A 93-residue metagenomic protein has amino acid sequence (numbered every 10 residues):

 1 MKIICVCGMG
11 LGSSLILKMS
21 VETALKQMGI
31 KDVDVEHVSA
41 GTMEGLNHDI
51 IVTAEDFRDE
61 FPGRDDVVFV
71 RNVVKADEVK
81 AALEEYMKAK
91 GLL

Functional and structural regions predicted by a protein language model:
K2-S39: Conserved active-site segments centered on acidic
C5, H37, T53, V68-R71: Structural signal for conserved beta-strand scaffold positions within catalytic alpha/beta enzyme cores
I30, P62-R64: Short, well-ordered coil/turn elements that cap or connect secondary structure elements
S39-A40, V52-D59: Short, polar loop motifs at secondary-structure junctions
G41-L46: Acidic, metal-coordinating helix/loop segments flanking the phosphotransfer/catalytic sites of two-component signaling
D49: Conserved acidic residues
D66-L93: Ser/Thr/Gly-rich flexible loops in soluble cytosolic domains mediating phosphotransfer, phosphorylation
